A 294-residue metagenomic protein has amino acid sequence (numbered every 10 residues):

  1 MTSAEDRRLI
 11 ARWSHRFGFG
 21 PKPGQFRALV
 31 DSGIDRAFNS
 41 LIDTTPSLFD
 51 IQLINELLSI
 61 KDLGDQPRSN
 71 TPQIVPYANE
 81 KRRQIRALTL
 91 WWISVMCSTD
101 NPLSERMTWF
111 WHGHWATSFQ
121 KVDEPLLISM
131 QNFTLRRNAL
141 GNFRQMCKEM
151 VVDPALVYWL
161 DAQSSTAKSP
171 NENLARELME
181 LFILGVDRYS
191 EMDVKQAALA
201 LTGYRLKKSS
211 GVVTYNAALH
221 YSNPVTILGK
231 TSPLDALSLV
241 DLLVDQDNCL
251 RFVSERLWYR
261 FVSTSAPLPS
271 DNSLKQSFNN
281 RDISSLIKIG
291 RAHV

Functional and structural regions predicted by a protein language model:
M1-L9, R83, S98-L103, Y189 (+2 more regions): Structural motif
T2-Q52, V152-L156, S164-S165, E177-E180 (+2 more regions): Cell-wall polysaccharide-cleaving catalytic domain and substrate-binding groove, primarily in peptidoglycan/chitin
S3-E5, S69-A78, F110-H112, F143 (+3 more regions): Generic detector of short, locally flexible boundary/turn motifs and exposed helical patches
R8, R12, P102-T117, A139-V152 (+2 more regions): Hydrophobic/aromatic-rich, well-ordered segments within soluble, folded domains that form packed cores
R8-R16, S59-D65, E80-R83, S169-N173: Short, compositionally biased low-complexity segments
P23-N138: N-terminal accessory alpha/beta regions
L88-W92, E124-R291: Active-site substrate-binding loop specific to GH73 endo-beta-N-acetylglucosaminidase modules in bacterial autolysins
